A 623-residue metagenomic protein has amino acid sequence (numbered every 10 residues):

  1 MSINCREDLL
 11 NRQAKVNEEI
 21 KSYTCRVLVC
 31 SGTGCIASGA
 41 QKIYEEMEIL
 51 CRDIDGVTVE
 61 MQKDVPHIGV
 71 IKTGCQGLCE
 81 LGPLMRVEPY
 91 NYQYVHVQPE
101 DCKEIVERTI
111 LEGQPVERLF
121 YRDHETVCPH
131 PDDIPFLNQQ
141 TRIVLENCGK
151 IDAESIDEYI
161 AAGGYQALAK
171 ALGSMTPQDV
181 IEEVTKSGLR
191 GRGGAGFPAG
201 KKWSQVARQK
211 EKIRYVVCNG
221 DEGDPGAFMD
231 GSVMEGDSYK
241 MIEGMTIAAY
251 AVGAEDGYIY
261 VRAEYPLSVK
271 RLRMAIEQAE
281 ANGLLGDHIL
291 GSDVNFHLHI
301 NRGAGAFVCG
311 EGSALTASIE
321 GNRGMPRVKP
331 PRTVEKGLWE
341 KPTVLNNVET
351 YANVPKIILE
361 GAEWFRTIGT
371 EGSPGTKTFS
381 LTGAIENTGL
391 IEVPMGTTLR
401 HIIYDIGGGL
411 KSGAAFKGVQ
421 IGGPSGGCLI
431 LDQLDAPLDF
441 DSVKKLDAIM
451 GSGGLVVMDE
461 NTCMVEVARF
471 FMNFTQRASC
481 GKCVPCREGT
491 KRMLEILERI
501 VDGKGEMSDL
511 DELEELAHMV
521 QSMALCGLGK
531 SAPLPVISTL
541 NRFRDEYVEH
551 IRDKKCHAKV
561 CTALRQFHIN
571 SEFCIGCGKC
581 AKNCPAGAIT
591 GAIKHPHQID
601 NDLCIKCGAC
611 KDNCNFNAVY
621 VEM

Functional and structural regions predicted by a protein language model:
S2-C25, Q41-V70, P83, E88-Y121 (+11 more regions): Ferredoxin-type iron-sulfur electron-transfer modules in oxidoreductases and energy-metabolism complexes
S31-G39, E80, V184-V206, G305-A317 (+3 more regions): Conserved phosphate/anionic-ligand binding catalytic regions in large, soluble enzymes, centered on
L81-V87, P485-K491, K579-Q598, A609-M623: Iron-sulfur cluster-binding cysteine motifs and their immediate structural context in ferredoxin-like electron-transfer
F120-K186, E340, N346-G361: Flexible inter-domain linker/hinge segments
Q140, V269-M395, G407: Hydrophobic alpha-helical positions that pack around
I151-Q166, V216-D230, T333-L338, S380-I385 (+1 more regions): Gly-rich Lys/Arg/Thr-decorated short loops/hinges at beta-loop-alpha junctions or inter-strand turns that position
G244-T246, G396-K411: Short amphipathic, charge-patterned alpha-helical segments
G375-N387, V393-M395, L399, H557-N601 (+2 more regions): C-terminal accessory/binding modules appended to enzymatic or scaffolding proteins
